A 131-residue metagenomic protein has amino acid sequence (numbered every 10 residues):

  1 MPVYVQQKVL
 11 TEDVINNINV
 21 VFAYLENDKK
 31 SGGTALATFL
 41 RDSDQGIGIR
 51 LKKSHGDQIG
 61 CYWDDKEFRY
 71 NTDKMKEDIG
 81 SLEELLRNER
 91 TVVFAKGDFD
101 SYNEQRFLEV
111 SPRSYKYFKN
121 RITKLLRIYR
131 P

Functional and structural regions predicted by a protein language model:
M1-P131: Macrodomain-like recognition of ADP-ribose-binding/processing modules
